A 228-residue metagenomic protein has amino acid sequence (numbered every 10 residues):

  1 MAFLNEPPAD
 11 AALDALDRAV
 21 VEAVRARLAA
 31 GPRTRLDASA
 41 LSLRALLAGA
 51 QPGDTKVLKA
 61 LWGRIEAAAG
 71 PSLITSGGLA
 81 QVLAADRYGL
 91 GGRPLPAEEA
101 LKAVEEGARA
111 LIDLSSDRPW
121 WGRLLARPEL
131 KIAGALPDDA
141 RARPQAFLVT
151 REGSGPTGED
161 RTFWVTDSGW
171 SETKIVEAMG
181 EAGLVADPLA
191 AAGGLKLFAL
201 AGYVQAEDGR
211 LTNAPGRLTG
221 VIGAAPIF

Functional and structural regions predicted by a protein language model:
M1-F228: Domain-level signature for soluble enzymes in the chorismate/prephenate branch of the shikimate pathway
